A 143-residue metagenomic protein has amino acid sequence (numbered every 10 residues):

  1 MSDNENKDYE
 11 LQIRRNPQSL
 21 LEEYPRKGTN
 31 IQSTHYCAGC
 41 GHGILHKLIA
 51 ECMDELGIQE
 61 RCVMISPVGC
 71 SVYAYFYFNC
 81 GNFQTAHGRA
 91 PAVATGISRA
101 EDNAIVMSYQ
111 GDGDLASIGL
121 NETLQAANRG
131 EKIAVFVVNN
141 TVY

Functional and structural regions predicted by a protein language model:
M1, M64-S66, I133: Generic structural hydrophobic/aromatic packing signal, biased to beta-strands
S2-Y24: Short, charged low-complexity linear segments at domain edges
D3-N6, G39-G57, V93-G111: Generic hydrophobic segment detector
N16-A86: Active-site diphosphate/adenylate-binding microenvironment
V68-V142: Thiamine diphosphate
